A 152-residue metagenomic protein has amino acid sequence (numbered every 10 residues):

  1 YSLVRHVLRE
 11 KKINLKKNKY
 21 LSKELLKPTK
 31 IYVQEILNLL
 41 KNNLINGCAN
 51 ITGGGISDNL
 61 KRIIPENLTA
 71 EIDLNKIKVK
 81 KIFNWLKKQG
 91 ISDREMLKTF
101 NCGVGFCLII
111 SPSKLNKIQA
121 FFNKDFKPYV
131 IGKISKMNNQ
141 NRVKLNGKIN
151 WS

Functional and structural regions predicted by a protein language model:
H6-S152: Glycine-/charge-enriched secondary-structure boundary and capping motifs
